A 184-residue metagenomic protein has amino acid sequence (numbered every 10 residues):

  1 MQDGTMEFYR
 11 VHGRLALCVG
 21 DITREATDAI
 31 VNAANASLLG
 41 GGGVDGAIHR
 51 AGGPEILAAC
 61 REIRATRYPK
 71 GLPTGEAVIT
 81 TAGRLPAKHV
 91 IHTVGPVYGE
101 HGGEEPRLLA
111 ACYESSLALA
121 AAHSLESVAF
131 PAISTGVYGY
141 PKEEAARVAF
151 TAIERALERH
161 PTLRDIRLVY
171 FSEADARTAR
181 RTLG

Functional and structural regions predicted by a protein language model:
M1-G184: Macrodomain-like recognition of ADP-ribose-binding/processing modules
